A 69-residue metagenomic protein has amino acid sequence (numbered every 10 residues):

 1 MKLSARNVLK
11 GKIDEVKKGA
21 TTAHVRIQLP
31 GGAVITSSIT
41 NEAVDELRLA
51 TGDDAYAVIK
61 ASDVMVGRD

Functional and structural regions predicted by a protein language model:
M1-D69: Non-catalytic connector elements of ABC transporters
